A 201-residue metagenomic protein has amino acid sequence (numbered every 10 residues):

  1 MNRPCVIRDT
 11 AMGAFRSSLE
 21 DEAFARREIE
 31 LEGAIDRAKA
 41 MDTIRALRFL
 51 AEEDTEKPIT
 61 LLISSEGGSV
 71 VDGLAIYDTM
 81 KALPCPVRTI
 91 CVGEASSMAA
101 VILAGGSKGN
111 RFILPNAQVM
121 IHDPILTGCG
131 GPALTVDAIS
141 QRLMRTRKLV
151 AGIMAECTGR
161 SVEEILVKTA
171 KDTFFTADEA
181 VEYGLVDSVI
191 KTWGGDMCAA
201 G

Functional and structural regions predicted by a protein language model:
M1-G201: Terminal-region recognition feature
